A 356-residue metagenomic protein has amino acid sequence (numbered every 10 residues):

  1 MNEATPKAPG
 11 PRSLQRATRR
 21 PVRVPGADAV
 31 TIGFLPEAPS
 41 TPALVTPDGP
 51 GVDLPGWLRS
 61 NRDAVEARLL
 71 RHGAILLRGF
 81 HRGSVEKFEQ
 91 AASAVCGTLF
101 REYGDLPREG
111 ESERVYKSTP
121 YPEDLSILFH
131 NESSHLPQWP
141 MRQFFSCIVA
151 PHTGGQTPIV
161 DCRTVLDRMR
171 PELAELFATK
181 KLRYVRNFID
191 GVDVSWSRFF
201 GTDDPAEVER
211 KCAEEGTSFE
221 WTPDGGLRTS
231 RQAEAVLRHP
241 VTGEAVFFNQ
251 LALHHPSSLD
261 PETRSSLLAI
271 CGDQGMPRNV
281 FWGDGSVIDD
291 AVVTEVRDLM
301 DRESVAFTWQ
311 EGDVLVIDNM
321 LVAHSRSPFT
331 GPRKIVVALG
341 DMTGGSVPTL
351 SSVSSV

Functional and structural regions predicted by a protein language model:
N2-G56, R68-L70, E123-F129, Q138-V314 (+1 more regions): Active-site environment of non-heme Fe oxygenases that use a 2-His-1-carboxylate facial triad
V65: Histidine-anchored nucleotide/phosphate-binding helix
R82-G97: Glycine-rich loop at the start of a catalytic domain that most often binds anionic cofactors/ligands
L99-N131: A gly/proline- and charged-residue-enriched helix-loop-helix capping module
H135: Basic- and aromatic-enriched surface patches that contact anionic nucleotides/nucleic acids
